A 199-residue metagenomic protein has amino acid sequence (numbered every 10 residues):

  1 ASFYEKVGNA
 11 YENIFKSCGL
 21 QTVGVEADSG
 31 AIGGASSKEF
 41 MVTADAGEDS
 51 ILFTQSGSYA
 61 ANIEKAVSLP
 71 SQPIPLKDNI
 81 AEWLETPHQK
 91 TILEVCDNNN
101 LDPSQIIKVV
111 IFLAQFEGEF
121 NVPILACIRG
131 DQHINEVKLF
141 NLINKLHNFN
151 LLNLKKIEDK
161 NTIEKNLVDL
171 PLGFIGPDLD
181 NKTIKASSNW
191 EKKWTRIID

Functional and structural regions predicted by a protein language model:
A1-D199: Extended, low-hydrophobicity, polar/charged segments
